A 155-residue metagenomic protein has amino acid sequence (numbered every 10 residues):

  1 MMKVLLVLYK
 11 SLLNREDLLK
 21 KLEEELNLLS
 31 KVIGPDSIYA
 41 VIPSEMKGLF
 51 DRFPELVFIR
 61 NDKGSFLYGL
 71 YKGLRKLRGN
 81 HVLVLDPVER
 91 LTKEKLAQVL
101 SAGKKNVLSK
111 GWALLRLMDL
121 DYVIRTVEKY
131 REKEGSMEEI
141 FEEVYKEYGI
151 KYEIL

Functional and structural regions predicted by a protein language model:
M1-N27: N-proximal low-complexity "stem/linker" segments adjacent to membrane-targeting elements
L28-I59: Acidic donor-binding segment of Leloir-type glycosyltransferases
K63-K76: Glycine-rich, basic loop-to-helix element that forms the pyrophosphate-binding segment of sugar-nucleotide handling
V82: Short aromatic/hydrophobic "clamp" motif used to bind/position activated sugar donors
D86-R90: The conserved acidic donor/metal-binding loop of glycosyltransferases
K93-S109: Conserved donor-nucleotide/metal-binding helix-loop-beta segment in metal-dependent transferases, i.e., the alpha-helix
G111-I150: Catalytic-core segments of class I nucleotidyltransferases/pyrophosphorylases that form NMP-activated intermediates
K151-L155: Conserved active-site beta-strand element of glycosyltransferases/polysaccharide synthases
